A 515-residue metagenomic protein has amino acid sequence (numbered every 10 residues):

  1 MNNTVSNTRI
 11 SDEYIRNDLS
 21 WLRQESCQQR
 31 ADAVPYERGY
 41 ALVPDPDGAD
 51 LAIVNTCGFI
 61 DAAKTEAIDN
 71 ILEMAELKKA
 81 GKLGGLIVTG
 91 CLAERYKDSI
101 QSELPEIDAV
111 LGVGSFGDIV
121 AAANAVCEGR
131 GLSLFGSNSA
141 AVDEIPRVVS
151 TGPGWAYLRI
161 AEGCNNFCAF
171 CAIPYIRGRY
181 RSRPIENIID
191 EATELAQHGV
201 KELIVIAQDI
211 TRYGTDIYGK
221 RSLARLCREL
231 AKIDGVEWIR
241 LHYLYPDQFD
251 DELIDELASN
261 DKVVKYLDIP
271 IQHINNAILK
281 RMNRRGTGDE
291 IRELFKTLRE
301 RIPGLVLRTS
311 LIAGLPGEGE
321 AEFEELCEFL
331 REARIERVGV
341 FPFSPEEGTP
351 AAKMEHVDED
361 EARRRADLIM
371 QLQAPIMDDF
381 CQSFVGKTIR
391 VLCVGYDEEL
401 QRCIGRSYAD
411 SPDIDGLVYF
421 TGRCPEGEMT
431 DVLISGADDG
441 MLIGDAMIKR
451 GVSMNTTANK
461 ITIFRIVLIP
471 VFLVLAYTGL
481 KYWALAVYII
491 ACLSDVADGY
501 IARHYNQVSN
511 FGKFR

Functional and structural regions predicted by a protein language model:
M1-Y213, E252, L267, D289-E300 (+4 more regions): Proteins enriched for Cys/Gly/acidic motifs involved in redox and nucleic-acid/cofactor modification
L86-G90, R95, Q197-A321, R331: Conserved SAM/AdoMet-binding glycine-rich loop
S102-G117, A224-V236, S259-V264, E325-R337 (+1 more regions): Structural recognition of alpha->loop->beta junctions
L104-P105, V126-G129, R221-L223, L257-S259 (+1 more regions): Short, hinge-like loop/turn segments at secondary-structure boundaries
C168, I188, V205, L241 (+7 more regions): Conserved, mostly hydrophobic/aromatic
P345, K353-G451: Terminal RNA-binding accessory module
V452-A497: Topogenic membrane-insertion module of multi-pass membrane proteins
V487-R515: Acidic (Asp/Glu-rich) catalytic motifs at the cytosolic membrane interface
